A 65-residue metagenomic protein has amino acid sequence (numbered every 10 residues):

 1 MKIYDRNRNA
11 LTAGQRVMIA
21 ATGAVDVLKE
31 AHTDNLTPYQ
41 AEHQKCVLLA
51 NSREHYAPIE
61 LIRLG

Functional and structural regions predicted by a protein language model:
M1-R16: Mixed-charge, Lys/Arg-rich low-complexity intrinsically disordered regions
R16, T33, R53-E54: Intrinsic disorder/low-complexity segments in short proteins, especially the signal peptide and propeptide regions
T22-V25, R53-H55: Short acidic/polar mixed-charge low-complexity motifs
G23-T37: Short beta-strand-centered aromatic/proline hotspots
H43-G65: Intrinsically disordered, low-complexity, charged/polar segments
